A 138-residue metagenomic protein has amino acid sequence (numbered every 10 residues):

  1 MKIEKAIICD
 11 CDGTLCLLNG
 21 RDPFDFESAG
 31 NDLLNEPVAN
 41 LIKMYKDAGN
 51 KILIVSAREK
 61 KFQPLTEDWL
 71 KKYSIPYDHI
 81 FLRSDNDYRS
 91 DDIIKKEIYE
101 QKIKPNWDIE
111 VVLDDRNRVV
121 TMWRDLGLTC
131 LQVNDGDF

Functional and structural regions predicted by a protein language model:
K2, A48, K102-I109: Glycine-rich phosphate-binding loop signature in dinucleotide/nucleotide-binding domains
I3-N19, W123: Asp-based phosphoryl-transfer active-site loop
T14, K60, R118: Conserved Rossmann-like nucleotide-cofactor binding loop
T14-D25, S74-R83: Short, basic/glycine-rich phosphate-binding loops at helix/coil junctions that contact nucleotide phosphates
F24-L53, K61-P64, I93: Short, acidic loop-to-helix structural element flanking the phosphoryl-transfer center in phosphate-processing enzymes
K46-K51, R58-D87: Substrate-recognition/cap helix-loop segment adjacent to the acidic, metal-dependent catalytic center of Asp-based
S90-K102: Short loop-to-alpha-helix "cap/lid" segments that border enzyme active sites across diverse enzyme classes
Y99, W107-F138: Acidic, Mg2+-coordinating phosphoryl-transfer loop and its flanking beta/alpha structural elements, shared across
